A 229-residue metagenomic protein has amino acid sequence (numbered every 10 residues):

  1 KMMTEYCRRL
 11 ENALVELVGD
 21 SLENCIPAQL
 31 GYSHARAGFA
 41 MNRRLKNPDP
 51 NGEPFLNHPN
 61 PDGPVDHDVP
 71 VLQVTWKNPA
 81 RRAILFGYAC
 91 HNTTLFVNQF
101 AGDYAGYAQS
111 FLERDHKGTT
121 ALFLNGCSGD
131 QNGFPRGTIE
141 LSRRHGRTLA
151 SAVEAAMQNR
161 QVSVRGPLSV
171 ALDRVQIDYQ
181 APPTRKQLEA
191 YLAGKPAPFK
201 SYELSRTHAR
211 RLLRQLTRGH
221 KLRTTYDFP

Functional and structural regions predicted by a protein language model:
K1-P229: Non-catalytic substrate/cofactor recognition surfaces at enzyme active-site rims
